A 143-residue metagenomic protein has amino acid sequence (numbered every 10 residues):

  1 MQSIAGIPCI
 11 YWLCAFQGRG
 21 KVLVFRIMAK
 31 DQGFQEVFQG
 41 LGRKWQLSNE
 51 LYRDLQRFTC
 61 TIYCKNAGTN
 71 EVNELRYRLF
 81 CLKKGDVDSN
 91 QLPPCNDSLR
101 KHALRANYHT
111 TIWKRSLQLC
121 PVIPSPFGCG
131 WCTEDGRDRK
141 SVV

Functional and structural regions predicted by a protein language model:
M1-V143: Extended two-metal-dependent nuclease catalytic cores across DNA- and RNA-processing enzymes
